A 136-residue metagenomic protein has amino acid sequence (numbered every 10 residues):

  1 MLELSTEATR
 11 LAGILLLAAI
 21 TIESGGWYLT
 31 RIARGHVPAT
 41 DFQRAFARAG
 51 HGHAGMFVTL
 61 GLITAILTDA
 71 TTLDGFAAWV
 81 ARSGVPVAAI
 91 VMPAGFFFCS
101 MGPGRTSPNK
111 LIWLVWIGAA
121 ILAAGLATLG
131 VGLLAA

Functional and structural regions predicted by a protein language model:
M1-A136: Polytopic transmembrane helical bundles with strong interfacial aromatic enrichment
